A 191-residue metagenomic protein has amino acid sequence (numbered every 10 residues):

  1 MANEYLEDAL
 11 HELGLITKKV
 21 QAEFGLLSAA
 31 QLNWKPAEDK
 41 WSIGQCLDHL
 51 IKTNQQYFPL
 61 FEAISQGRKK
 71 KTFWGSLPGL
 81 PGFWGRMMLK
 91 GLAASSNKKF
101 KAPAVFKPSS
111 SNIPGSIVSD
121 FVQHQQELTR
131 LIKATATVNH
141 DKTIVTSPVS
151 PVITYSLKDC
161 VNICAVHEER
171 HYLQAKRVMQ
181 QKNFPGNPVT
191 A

Functional and structural regions predicted by a protein language model:
M1-G14, K18: Extreme N-terminal tail/first-helix region
A2-L6, S110, S150-L157: A short, mixed-charge helix-start or loop-turn motif at secondary-structure junctions
E4-E7, G44, P114-G115, C160-V161: Active-site rim elements
E12-I16, T53, F121-H124, H167: Hydrophobic/aromatic residues within well-ordered alpha-helical segments
E23-G25, F83-H140: Acidic/histidine-rich alpha-helical segments that form the ligand environment of transition-metal centers
A30-W34: Short, charged helix-helix connector/hinge segments
P36-L89, Q126-A134, V138-A191: Short, contiguous alpha-helical
